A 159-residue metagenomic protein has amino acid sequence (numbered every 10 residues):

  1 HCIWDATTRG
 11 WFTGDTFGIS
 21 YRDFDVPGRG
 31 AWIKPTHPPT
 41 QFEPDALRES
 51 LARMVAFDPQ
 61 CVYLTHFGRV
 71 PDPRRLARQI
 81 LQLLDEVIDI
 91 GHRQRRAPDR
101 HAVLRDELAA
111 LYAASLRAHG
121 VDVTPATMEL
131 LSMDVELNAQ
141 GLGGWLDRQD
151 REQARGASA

Functional and structural regions predicted by a protein language model:
H1-R74: Metallo-beta-lactamase
V26-P27, R78, Q153: Generic secondary-structure boundary signal with a strong preference for alpha-helix termini
P39-E43, I80, L131: Residue-level preference for long, well-ordered alpha-helices that form the structural scaffold of enzyme catalytic
F42-D45, E49, Q82, E86 (+1 more regions): Generic recognition of short, well-ordered alpha-helical interface segments
Q60-C61, T65, V70-A97, R105-L111 (+1 more regions): C-terminal functional module detector
I90-A159: C-terminal regulatory/interaction regions
